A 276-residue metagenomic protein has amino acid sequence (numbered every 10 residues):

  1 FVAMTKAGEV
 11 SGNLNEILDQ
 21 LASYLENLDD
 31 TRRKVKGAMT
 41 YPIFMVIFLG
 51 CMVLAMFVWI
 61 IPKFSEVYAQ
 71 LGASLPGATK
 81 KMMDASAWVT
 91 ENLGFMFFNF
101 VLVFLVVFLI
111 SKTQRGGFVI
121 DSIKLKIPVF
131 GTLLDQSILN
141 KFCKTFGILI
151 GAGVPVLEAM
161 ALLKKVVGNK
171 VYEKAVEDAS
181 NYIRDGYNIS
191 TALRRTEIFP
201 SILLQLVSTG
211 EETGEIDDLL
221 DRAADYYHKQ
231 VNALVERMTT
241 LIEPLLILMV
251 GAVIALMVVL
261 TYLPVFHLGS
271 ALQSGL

Functional and structural regions predicted by a protein language model:
F1-K34, G131-L241: Glycine- and small-hydrophobic-enriched helix-loop-helix hairpins
L25, Y68-L71, I127: Hydrophobic aliphatic residues
T31-S111, K229-L276: Bilayer-spanning, highly hydrophobic alpha-helical transmembrane segments
A73-M83, D121-I138: Membrane-cytosol interface motif
F95-R115, G151-V166: Alpha-helical membrane-embedding segments and immediately adjacent membrane-interface amphipathic helices
Q114-S122: Juxtamembrane/interfacial segments flanking transmembrane helices
P128, G153, P264: Conserved functional loop/turn residues at catalytic and ligand-binding sites
